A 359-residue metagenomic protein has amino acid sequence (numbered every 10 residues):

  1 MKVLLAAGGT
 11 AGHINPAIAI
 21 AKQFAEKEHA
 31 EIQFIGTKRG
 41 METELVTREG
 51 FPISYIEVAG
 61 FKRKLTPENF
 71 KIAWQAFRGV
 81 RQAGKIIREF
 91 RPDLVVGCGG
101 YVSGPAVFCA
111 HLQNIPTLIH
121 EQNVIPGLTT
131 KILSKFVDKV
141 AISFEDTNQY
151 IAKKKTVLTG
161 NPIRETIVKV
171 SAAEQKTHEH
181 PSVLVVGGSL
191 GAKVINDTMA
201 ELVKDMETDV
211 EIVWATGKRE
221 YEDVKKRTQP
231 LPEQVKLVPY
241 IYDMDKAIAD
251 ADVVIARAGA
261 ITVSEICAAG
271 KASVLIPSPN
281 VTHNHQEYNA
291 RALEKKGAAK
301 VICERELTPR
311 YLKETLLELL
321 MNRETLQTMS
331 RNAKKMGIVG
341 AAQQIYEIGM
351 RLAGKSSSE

Functional and structural regions predicted by a protein language model:
V3-A7, A30-Q75, E220, R305: Conserved nucleotide-sugar phosphate-binding/catalytic loop shared by glycosyltransferases and other
E31, M41, P52, H111-V170: Active-site-proximal region of nucleotide-activated glycan assembly enzymes, centered on histidine/acidic-rich loops
G40, L45, A172-V254, Q286-R291 (+2 more regions): Donor-nucleotide binding loops and adjacent catalytic segments primarily of GT-B fold Leloir glycosyltransferases
Q82-V95, S103-L118, K131-K135: Glycosyltransferases and closely related glycan-assembly transferases that use nucleotide-activated donors
P92-L94, A249-S264, K271-A272: Acidic donor-binding loop of glycosyltransferase active sites
Q113, A249-A251, C267-I276, K296: Conserved donor-binding/catalytic loop of nucleotide-activated donor transferases
T325-V339: A short, well-ordered alpha-helix in the C-terminal region of glycosyltransferases
I338-E359: C-terminal alpha-helical cap of glycosyltransferases
